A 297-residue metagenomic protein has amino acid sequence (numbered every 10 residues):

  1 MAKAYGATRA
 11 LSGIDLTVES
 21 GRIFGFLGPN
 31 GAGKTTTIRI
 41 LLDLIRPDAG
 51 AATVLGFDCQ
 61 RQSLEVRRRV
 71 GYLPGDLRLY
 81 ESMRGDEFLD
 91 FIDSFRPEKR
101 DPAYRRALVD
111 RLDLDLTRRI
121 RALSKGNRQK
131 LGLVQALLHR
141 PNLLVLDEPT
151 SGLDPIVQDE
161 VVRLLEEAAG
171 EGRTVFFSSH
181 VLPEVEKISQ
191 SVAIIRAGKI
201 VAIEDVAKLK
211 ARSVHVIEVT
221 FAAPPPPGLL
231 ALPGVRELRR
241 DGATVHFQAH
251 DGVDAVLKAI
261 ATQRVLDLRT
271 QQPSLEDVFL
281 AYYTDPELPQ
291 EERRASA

Functional and structural regions predicted by a protein language model:
P102-A122: Conserved ABC nucleotide-binding domain
L133: Hydrophobic anchor residue at the start of the ABC signature
R140: Conserved catalytic motifs of ABC-family nucleotide-binding domains
L144-E148: Catalytic Walker B motif of ABC-type/P-loop ATPase nucleotide-binding domains
V161-Q248: ABC transporter nucleotide-binding domain
H215-P289: Short, charged/small-residue-rich alpha-helical element at the C-terminal edge of ABC transporter nucleotide-binding
